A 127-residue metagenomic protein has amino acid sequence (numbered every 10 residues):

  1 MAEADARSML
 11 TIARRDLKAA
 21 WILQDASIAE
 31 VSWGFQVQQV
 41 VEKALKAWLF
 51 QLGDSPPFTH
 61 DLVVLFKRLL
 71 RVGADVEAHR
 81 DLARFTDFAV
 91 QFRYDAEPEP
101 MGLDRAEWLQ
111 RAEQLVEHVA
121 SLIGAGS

Functional and structural regions predicted by a protein language model:
M1-S127: Terminal alpha-helical segments
